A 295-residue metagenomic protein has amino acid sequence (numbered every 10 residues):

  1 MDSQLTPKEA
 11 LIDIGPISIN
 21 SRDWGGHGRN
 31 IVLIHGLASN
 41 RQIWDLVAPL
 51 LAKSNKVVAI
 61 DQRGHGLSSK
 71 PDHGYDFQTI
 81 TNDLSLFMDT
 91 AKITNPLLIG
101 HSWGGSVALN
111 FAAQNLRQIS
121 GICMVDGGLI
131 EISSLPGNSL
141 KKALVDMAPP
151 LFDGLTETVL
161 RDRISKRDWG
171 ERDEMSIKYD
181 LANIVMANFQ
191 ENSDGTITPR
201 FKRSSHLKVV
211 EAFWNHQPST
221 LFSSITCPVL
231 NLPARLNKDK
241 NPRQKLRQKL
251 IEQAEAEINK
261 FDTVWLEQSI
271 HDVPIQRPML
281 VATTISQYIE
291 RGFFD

Functional and structural regions predicted by a protein language model:
M1-I31, K53-N55, I93-T94, L129 (+4 more regions): Alpha/beta-hydrolase fold catalytic core
G15-I17, Q62-I99, T283: Active-site loop/oxyanion-hole signature of alpha/beta-hydrolase fold enzymes
N20-L67: Conserved HGGG/HGGXW glycine-rich cap/lid loop of the alpha/beta-hydrolase fold
G100, G104, A108: Gly/Ala-rich beta-loop-alpha elbow adjacent to hydrolase catalytic centers
S120-E157: Flexible "cap/lid" loop of the alpha/beta hydrolase fold
S134, F152-A212, K245: Conserved alpha/beta-hydrolase catalytic His-Asp/Glu region
S224-S269: Conserved loop-alpha-helix segment in the C-terminal half of the alpha/beta-hydrolase fold that carries the catalytic
L266-P278: Catalytic histidine-centered segment of alpha/beta-hydrolase-like enzymes
